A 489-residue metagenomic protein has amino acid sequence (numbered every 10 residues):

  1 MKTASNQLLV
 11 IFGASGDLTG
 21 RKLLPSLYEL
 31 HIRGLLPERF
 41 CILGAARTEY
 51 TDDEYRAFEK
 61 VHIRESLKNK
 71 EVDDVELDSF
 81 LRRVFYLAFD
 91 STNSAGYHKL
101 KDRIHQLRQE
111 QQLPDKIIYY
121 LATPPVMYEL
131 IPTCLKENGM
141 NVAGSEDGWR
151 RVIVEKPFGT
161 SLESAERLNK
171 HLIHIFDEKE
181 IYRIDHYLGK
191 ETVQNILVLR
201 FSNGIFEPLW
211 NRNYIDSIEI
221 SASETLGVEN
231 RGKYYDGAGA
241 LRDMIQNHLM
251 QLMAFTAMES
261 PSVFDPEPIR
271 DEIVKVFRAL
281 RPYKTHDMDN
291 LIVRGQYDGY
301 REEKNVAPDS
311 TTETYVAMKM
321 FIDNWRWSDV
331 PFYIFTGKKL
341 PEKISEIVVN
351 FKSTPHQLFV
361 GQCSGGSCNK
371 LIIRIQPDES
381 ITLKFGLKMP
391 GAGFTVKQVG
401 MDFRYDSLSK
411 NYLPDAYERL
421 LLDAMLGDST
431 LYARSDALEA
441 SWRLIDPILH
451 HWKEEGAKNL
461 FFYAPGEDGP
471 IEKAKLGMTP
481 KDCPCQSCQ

Functional and structural regions predicted by a protein language model:
M1-V154, F158-Q489: Secretory/organelle targeting and membrane-embedding segments
